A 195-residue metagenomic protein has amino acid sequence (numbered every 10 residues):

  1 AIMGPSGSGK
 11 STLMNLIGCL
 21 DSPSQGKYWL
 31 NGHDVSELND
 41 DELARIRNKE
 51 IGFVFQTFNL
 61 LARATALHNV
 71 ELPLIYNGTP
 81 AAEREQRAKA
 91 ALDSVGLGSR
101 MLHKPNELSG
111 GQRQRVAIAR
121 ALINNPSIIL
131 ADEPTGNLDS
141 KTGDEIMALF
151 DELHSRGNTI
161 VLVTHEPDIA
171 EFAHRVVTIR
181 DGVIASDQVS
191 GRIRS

Functional and structural regions predicted by a protein language model:
A1-I179: ABC family nucleotide-binding domain
R175, V183-S195: Conserved beta-strand-loop-alpha-helix hinge in the C-terminal portion of ABC ATPase nucleotide-binding domains
